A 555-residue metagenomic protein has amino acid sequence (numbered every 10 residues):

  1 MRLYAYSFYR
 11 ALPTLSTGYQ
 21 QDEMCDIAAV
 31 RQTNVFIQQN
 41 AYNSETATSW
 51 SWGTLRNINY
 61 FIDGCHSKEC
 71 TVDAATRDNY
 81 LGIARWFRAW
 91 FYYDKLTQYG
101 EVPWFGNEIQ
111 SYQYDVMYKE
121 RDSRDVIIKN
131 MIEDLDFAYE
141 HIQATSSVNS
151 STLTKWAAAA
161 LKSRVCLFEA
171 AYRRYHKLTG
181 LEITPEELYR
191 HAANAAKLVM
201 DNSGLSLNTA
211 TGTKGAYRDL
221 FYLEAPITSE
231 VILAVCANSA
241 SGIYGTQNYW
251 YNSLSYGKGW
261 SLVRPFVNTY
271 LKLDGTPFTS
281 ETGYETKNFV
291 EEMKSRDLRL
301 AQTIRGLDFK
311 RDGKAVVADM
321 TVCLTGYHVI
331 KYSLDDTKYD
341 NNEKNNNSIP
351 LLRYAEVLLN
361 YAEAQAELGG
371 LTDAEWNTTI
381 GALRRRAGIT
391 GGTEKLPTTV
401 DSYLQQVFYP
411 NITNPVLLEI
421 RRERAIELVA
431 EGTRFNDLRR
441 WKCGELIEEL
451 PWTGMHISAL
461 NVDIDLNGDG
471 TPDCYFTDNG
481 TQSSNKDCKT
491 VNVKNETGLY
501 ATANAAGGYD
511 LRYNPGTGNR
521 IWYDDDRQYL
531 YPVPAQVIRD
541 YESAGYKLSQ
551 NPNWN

Functional and structural regions predicted by a protein language model:
M1-N34, L81, V102, G106 (+9 more regions): An aromatic- and glycine-enriched ligand-binding surface/loop that stacks and positions planar moieties
F8-R10, R31-Y99, Y114-K129, E133-S150 (+6 more regions): Conserved, well-structured interaction surfaces
S51-T54, N130-I132, Y217-L271, K344 (+2 more regions): Long, intrinsically disordered, low-complexity segments
E285-Y354, L548-N555: Flexible, polar/acidic helix-loop-strand segments at domain edges
A355-L358, T372-S402, P472: Active/binding-pocket-proximal capping segment
